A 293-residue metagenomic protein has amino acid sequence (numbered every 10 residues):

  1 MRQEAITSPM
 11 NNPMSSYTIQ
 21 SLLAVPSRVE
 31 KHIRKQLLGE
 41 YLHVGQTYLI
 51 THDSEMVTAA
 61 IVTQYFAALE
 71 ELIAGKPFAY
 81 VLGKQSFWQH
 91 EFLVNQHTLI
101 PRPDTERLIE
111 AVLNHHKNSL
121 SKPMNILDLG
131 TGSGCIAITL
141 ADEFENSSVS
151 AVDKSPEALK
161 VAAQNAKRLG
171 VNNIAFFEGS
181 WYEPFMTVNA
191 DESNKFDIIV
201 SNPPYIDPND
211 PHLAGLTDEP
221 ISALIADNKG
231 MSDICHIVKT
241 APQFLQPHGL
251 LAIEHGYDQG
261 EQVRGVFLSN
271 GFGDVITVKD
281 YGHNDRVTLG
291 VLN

Functional and structural regions predicted by a protein language model:
R2, N11-Y65: A short N-terminal interaction module
G39-H115: Conserved AdoMet
A79, I206, D258: Active-site beta-alpha loop architecture of Rossmann-like, nucleotide-cofactor-dependent enzymes
E91, S148, N173-A175, G273-I276: Conserved beta-strand segments of alpha/beta enzyme cores
R107-H212, H236: Conserved SAM/SAH cofactor-binding pocket of Class I
P203, V291-N293: C-terminal beta-strand of the catalytic ATP-binding
P203-D233: Mobile active-site "lid"/loop adjacent to the S-adenosyl-L-methionine
K229-V291: Conserved Class I SAM-dependent methyltransferase catalytic core
